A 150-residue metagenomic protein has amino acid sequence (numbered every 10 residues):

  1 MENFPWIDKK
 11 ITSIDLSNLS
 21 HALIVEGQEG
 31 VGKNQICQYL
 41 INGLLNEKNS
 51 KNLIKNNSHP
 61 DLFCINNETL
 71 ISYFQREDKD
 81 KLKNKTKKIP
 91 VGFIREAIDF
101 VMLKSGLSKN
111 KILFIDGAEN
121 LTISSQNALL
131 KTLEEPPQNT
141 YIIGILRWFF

Functional and structural regions predicted by a protein language model:
M1-S124: Clamp-loader machinery-focused feature within the broader ASCE/P-loop NTPase space
V25, I115, L129-L130, L146: Hydrophobic residues in beta-strands of the RecA-like P-loop NTPase core, especially within AAA+ ATPase
M102-L103, N127-G144: Conserved catalytic/switch belt of AAA+ P-loop NTPases
N110, I145-R147: Short, surface-exposed recognition loops or helix-turn segments adjacent to catalytic cores
L121-T122, P136, F149: Catalytic P-loop NTPase motifs of RecA-like helicase/translocase cores
